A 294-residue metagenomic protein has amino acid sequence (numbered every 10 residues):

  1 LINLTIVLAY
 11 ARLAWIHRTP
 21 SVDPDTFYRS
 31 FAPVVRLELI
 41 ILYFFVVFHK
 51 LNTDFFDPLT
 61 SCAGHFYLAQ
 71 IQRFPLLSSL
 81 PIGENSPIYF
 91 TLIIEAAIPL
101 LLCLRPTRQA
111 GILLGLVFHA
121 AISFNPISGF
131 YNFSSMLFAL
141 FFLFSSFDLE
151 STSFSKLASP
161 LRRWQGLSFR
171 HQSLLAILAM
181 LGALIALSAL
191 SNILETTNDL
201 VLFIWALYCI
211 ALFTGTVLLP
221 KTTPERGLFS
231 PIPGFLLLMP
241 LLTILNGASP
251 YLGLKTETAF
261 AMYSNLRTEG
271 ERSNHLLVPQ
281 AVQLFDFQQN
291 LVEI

Functional and structural regions predicted by a protein language model:
L1, P33-L51, E84-P126, F138-S146 (+2 more regions): Functionalized membrane-embedded alpha-helices
L1, P81-I82, S123-S134, A189-T197 (+1 more regions): Membrane-interface helix caps and helix-loop-helix hairpins in membrane proteins
L1-R18, V34: Long, hydrophobic, well-ordered secondary-structure blocks that form the structural core and pocket-lining surfaces
S21-I41, W164-F169, G227: Cytoplasm-facing juxtamembrane segments at the starts of transmembrane helices in multi-pass membrane proteins
I40-E95, F133, L254: Membrane-interfacial catalytic/cofactor-binding modules of polytopic membrane enzymes
F130-P220: Membrane-embedded alpha-helical segments of integral membrane proteins
L174-L181, V201-T216, P224-L254: Internal/C-terminal transmembrane anchor helices
P233-I294: Membrane-interface segments at or immediately adjacent to transmembrane helices that form the boundary between
